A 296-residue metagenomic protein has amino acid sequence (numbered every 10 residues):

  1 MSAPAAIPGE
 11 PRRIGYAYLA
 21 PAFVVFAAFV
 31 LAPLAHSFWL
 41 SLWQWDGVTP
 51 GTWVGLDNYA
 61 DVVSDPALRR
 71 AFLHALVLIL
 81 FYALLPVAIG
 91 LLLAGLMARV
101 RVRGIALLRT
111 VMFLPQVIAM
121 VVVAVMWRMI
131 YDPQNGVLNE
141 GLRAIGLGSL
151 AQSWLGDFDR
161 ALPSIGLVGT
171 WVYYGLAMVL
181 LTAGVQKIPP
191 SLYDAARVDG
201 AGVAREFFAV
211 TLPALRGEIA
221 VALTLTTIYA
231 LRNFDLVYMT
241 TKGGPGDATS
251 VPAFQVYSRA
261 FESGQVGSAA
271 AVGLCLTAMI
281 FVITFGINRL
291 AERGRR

Functional and structural regions predicted by a protein language model:
M1-E10: Short, Lys/Arg-rich, polar N-terminal cytosolic tail immediately upstream of the first transmembrane signal-anchor
P11-R296: A structural signal for multi-pass alpha-helical bundles of membrane permease subunits that mediate small-molecule
